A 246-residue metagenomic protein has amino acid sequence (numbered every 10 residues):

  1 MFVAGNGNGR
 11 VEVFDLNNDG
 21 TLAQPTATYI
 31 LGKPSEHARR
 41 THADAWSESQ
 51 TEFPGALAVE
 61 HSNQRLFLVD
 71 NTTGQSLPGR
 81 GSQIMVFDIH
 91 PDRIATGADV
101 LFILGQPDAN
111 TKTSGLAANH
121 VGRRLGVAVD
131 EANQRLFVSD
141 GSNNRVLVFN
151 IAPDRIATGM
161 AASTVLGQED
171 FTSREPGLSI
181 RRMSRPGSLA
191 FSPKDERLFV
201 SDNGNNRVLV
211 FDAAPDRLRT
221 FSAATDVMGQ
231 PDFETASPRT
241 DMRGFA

Functional and structural regions predicted by a protein language model:
M1, H42-N63, G115-A132, L178-P193 (+1 more regions): Signature of short aromatic-glycine-proline-rich micro-motifs recurring in repeat-based ectodomains
M1-V3, R65-L68, R135-V138, R197-F199: Conserved beta-propeller blade signature
G5, Q24, T51, E60 (+10 more regions): Residue-level signal for WD-repeat beta-propeller blades
N6-G7, L16, N71-T73, G79 (+5 more regions): Short loop/turn segments immediately following the C-termini of beta-strands
G9-V13, Y29, G81-V86, D99-F102 (+4 more regions): A short loop-to-beta-strand structural motif that recurs across blades of beta-propeller domains
F14-Q24, F87-G97, N150-G159, F211-F221: Short loop/turn segments immediately following beta-strands, especially the blade-tip and inter-blade linker loops
P25-S49, T96-N119, M160-I180, S222-F245: Surface-exposed loop and turn segments in beta-propeller and other repeat-based domains that flank or scaffold
